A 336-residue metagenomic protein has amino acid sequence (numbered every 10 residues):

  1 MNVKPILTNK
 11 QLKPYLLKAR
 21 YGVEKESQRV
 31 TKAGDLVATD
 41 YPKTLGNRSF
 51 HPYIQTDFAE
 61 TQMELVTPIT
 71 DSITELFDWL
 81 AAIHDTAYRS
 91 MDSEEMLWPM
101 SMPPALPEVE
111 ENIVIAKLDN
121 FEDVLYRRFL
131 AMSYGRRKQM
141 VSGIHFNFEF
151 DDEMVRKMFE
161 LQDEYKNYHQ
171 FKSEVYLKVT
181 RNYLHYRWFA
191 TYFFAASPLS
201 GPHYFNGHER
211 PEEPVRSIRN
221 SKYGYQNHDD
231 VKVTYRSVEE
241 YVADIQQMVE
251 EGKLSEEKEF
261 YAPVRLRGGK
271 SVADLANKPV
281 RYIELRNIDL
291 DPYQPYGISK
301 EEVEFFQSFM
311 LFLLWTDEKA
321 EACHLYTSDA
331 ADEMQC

Functional and structural regions predicted by a protein language model:
M1-A131, K138-S142: Terminal catalytic/cofactor-binding subdomain
A19, K138-M140, D274-R281, I298-E302 (+1 more regions): Secondary-structure capping and boundary motifs in well-ordered enzyme cores
R29-T31, T67-I69, S101-P104, F148-M154 (+3 more regions): Short, flexible loop/turn elements at secondary-structure junctions
D78-D92, M158-A195, G297-A322: Long, well-ordered alpha-helical scaffolding segments within enzyme catalytic domains, especially pronounced
K117-R136, M140, N147-V280, H324: Loop-rich catalytic cores of soluble enzymes, especially ATP-dependent carboxylate-amine ligases and other
A273-L275, D291-P295, D317-C323: Extracellular/surface-associated beta-sandwich interaction domains
Y326-A331: Conserved small/polar residues in nucleotide/adenosyl-binding loops
